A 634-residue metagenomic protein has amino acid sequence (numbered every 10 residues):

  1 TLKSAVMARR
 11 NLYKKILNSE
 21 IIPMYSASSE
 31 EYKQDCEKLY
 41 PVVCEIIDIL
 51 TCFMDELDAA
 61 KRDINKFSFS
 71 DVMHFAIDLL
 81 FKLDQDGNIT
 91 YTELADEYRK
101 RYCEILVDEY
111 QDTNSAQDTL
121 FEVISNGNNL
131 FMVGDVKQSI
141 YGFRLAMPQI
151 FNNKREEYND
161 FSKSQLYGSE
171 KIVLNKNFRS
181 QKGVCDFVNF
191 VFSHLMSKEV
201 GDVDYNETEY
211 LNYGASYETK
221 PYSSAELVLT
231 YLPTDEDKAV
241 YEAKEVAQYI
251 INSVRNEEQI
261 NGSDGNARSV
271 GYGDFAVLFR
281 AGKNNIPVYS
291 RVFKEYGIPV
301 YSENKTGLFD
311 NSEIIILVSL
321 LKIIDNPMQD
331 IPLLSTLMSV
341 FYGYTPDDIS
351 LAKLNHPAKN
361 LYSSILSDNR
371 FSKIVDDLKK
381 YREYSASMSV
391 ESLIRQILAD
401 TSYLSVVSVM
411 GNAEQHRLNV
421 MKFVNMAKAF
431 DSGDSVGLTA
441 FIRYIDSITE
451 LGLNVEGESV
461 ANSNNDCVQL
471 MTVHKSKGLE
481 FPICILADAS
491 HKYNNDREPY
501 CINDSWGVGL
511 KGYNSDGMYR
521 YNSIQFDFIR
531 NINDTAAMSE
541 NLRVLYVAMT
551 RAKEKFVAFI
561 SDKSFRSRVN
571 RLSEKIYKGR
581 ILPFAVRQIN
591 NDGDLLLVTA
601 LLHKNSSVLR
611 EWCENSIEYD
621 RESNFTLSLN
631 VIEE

Functional and structural regions predicted by a protein language model:
T1-K14: Charged, often flexible domain-edge or linker segments that flank or initiate folded functional domains
Y13-L106, S224-E242: Accessory N-terminal region flanking or inserted into the helicase ATPase core in nucleic-acid motor proteins
I22-S26, E93, E97-K100, V107 (+8 more regions): Conserved motor-region signature of P-loop NTPase helicases/translocases
I47, T51, F69, M73 (+3 more regions): Flexible hinge/switch segments at interdomain interfaces of large molecular machines
N65-Q85, N114, D118, G507-S523: Active-site-adjacent "gating/activation" loops or surface patches in catalytic cores
V184, I532, A536-M549: Anion-coordinating catalytic cores for phosphoryl-, nucleotidyl-, and glycosidic chemistry
N494-T535: Conserved catalytic motifs of ABC-family nucleotide-binding domains
P499-S505, L545-A552: Conserved SF2 helicase motif VI
